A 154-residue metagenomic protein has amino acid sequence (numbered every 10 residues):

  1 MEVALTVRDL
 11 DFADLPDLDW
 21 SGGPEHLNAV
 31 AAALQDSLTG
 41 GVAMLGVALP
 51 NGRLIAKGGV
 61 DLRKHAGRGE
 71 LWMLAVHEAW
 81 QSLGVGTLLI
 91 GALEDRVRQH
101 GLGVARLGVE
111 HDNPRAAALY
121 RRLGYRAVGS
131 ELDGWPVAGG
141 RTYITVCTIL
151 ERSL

Functional and structural regions predicted by a protein language model:
E2-A79, I90-A92, R96, S153-L154: Acetyl-CoA-dependent GNAT
A56, G84-G86, G124: Conserved phosphate-binding and hydrolysis motifs of nucleotide-dependent enzymes
K57, V128-S130: Residue-level detector of high-confidence beta-strand sites
H77-L83, H111-D112: Active-site acidic-Proline motif in GNAT/NAT acetyltransferases
L88-V104, R126: Conserved acyl-CoA
L89, N113-A116: Conserved short alpha-helix immediately C-terminal to the canonical SAM/SAH-binding motif I of Rossmann-like
G103-V104, E110-P114, L123-R126, D133-L154: C-terminal "cap" of GNAT-fold acetyltransferases
